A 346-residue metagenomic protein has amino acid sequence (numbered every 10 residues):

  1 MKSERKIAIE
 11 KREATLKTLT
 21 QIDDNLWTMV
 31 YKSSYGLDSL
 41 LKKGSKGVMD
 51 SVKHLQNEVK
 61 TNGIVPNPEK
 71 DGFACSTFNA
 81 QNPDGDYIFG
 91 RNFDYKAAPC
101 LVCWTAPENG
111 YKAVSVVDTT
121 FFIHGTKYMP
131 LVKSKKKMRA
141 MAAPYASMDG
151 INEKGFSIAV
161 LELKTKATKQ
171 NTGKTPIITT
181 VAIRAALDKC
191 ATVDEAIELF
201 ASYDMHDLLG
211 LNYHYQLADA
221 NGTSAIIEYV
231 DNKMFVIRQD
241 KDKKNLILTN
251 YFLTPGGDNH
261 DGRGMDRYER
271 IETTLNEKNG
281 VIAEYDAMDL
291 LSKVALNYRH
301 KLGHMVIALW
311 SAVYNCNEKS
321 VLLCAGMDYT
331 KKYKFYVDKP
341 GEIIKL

Functional and structural regions predicted by a protein language model:
M1-C190, I282-L346: N-terminal mature-domain region immediately after signal-peptide cleavage in secreted/organellar precursors
N92, K154, L161-L163, A218-A220 (+8 more regions): Structured loops at beta-to-helix junctions and adjacent beta-edge loops in soluble globular domains
K96, V193-D194, Y203-L211, K278 (+2 more regions): Short secondary-structure junctions and interdomain/linker hinges
C100-L101, K169-T172, E198, I226-V230 (+2 more regions): A short secondary-structure junction signal
I183-C190, E195-M205: Short N-terminal edge-element motif at the start of the domain
G210-P255: Extended amphipathic alpha-helical segments with heptad-repeat/coiled-coil character used for oligomerization, fusion
K241-A287: Charge-rich, low-complexity intrinsically disordered segments
